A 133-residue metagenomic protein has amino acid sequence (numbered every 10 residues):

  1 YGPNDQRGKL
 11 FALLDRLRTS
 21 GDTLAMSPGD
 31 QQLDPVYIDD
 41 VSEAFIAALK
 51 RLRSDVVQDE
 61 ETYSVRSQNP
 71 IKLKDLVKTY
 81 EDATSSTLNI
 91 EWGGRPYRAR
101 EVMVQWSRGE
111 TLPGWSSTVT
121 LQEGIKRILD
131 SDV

Functional and structural regions predicted by a protein language model:
Y1-L33, I38-S42, I46, T79-E81: NAD(P)-dependent short-chain dehydrogenase/reductase
P3-R7, N69, S117, L121: Residue-level signature of the cytosolic catalytic core of signaling kinases
G8-A12, P70, K74, K78 (+1 more regions): Short, surface-exposed alpha-helical segments at coil->helix boundaries
T23-M26, F45, L52-Q68, I90: A recurrent short beta-strand within the Rossmann-like NAD(P)-dependent oxidoreductase core
P28, D59-Y63, K74-V77, S85-W106: C-terminal "lid/loop" region of Rossmann-like NAD(P)-dependent oxidoreductases
I38, K72-K74, G94-R127: Conserved C-terminal active-site "lid" loop/helix of NAD(P)H-dependent oxidoreductases that clamps the redox cofactor
D39-K50, K78, Q122-L129: Amphipathic alpha-helical segments that line or abut small-molecule/effector binding pockets and mediate allosteric
L49-R53, T84, L129-V133: Short, hydrophobic alpha-helical segments
